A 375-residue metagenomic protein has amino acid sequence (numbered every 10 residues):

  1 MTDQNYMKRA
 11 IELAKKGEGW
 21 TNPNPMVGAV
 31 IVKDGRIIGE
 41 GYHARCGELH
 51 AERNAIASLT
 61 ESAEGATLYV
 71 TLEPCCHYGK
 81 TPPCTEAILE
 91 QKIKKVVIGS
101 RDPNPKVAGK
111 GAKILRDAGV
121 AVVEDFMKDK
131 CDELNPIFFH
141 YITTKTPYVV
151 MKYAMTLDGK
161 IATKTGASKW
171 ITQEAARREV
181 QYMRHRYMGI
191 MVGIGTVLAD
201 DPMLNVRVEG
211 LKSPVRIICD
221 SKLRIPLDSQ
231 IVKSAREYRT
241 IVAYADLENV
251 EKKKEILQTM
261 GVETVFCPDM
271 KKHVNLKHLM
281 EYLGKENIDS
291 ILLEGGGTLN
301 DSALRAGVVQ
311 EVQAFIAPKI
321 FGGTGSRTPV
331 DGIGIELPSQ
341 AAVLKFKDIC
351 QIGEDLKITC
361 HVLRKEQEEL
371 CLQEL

Functional and structural regions predicted by a protein language model:
D3-K8, L13-G17, N22-N24, A63 (+3 more regions): Enzymes that bind and transform nitrogen-containing heteroaromatic metabolites
K8, E12-K15, G39, H50-R53 (+4 more regions): A broad detector of short, well-ordered amphipathic alpha-helices that serve as recognition/interaction surfaces
A10-A14, A29, D34-G41, K130-T143 (+1 more regions): A short, flexible N-terminal coil/short beta segment enriched in small residues
G19-T21, A112, F126-A154: Proteins enriched for Cys/Gly/acidic motifs involved in redox and nucleic-acid/cofactor modification
V27-G35, Y153-A154, I358: Short beta-strand scaffold segments in enzyme catalytic cores
I31-K130, V215, I241, D246 (+1 more regions): Zn2+-dependent cytidine deaminase-like catalytic core
P105-K106, D132, N300, G322: Generic structural signal for helix capping and beta-alpha/helix-loop junctions
